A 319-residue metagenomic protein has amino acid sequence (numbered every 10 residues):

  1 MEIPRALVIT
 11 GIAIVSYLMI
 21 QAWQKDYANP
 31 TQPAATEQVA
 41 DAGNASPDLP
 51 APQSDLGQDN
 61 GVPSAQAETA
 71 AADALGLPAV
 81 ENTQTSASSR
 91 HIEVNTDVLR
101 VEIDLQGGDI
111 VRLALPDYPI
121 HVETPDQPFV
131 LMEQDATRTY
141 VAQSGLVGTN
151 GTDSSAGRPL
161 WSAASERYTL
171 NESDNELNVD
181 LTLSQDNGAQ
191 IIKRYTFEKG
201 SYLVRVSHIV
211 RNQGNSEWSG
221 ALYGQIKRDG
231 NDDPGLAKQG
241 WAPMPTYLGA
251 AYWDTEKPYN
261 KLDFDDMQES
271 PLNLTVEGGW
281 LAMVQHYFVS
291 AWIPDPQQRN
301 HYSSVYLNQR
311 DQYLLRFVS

Functional and structural regions predicted by a protein language model:
E2-Y27: Hydrophobic alpha-helical transmembrane signal-anchor segments
I9, K25-P128, L181: Juxtamembrane extramembrane loops of integral membrane proteins
S86, H91-S319: Soluble non-transmembrane domains of integral membrane proteins
